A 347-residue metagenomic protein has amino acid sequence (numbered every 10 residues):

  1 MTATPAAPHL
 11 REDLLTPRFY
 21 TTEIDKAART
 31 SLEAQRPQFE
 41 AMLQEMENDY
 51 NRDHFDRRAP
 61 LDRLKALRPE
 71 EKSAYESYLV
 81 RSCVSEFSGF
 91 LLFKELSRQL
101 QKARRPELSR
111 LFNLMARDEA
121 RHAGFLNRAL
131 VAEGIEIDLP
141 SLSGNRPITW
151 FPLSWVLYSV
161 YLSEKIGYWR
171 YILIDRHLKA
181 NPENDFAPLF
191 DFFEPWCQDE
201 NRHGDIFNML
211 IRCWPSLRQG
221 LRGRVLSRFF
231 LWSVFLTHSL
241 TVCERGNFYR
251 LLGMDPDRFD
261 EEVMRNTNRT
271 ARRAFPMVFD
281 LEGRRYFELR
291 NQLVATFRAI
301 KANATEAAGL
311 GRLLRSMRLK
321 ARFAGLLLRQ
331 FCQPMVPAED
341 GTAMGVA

Functional and structural regions predicted by a protein language model:
T2-A347: Non-heme di-metal
